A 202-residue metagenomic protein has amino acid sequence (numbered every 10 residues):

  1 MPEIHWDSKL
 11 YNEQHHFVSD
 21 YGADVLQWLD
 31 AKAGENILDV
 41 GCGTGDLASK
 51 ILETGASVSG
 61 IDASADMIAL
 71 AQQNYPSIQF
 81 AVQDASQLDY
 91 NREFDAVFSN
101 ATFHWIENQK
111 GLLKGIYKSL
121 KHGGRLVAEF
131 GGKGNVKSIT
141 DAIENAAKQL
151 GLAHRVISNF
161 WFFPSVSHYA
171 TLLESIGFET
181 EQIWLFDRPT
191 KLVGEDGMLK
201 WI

Functional and structural regions predicted by a protein language model:
M1-E35, D46-K50, M67-L70, N74: Conserved class I S-adenosyl-L-methionine
L38-V40, T44-L88: Class I SAM-dependent methyltransferase SAM/SAH-binding core
S86-V97: A short acidic, Gly/Pro-enriched loop at the edge of an enzyme's catalytic core that lines a small-molecule cofactor
A96-Q109: A short SAM/SAH-binding and catalytic strip from SAM-dependent methyltransferases
K110-R125: A short glycine-rich, Lys/Arg-flanked "PGG" loop and its adjoining helix->strand segment in the class I
R125-L152: Conserved class I S-adenosyl-L-methionine
W161-I176: Short alpha-helix
T180-I202: C-terminal helical/coil "lid" or tail adjacent to the Rossmann-like core of SAM-dependent
